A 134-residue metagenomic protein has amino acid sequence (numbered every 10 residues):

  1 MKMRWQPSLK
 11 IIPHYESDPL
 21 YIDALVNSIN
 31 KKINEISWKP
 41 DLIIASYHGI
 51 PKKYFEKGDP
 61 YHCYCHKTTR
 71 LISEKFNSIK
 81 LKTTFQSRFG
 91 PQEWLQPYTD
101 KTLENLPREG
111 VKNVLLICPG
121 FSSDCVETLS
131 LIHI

Functional and structural regions predicted by a protein language model:
M1, N113-L129: Cofactor-cradling patches in redox/metallo enzymes
M1-D23: Long, hydrophobic, well-ordered secondary-structure blocks that form the structural core and pocket-lining surfaces
W5-I12, N77-F85: Short beta-strand elements in bilobed, periplasmic/extracellular small-molecule ligand-binding domains
I11-Y15, I29, A45-G49, F85: Short, structured patches in soluble enzyme cores that scaffold and shape functional sites
P19-D41: Hydrophobic alpha-helical segments within soluble ligand-binding/sensing domains
W38, I50-K82, F89-P97, T102 (+1 more regions): Redox- and metal-dependent alpha/beta enzyme cores, enriched for Fe-S-associated oxidoreductases and cofactor-handling
D41, I79, K112: Short acidic/polar active-site loop segments enriched in Thr and Asp
I132-I134: Conserved small/polar residues in nucleotide/adenosyl-binding loops
